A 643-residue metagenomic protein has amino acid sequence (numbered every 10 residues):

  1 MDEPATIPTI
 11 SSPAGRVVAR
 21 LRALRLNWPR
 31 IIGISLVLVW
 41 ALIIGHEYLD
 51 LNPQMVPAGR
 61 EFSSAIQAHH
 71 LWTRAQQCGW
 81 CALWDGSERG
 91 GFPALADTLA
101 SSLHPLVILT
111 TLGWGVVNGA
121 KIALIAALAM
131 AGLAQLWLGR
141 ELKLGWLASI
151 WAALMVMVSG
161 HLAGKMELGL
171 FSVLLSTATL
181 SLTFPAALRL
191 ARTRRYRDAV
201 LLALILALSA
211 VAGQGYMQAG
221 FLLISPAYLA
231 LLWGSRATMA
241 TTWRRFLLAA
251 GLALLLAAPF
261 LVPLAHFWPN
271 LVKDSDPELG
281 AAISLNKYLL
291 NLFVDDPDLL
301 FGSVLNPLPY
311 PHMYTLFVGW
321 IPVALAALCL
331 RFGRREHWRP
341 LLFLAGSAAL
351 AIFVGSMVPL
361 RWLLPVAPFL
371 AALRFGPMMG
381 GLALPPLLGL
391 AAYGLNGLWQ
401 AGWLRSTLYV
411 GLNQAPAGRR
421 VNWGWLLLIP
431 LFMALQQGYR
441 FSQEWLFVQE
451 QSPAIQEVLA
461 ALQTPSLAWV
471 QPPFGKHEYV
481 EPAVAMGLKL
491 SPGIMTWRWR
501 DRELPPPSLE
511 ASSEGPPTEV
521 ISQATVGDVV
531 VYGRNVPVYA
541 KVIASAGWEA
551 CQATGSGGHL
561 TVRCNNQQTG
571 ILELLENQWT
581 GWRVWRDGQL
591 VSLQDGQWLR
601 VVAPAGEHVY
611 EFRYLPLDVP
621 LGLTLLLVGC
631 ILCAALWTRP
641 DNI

Functional and structural regions predicted by a protein language model:
V17-A96, L271, A324, T464-H477: Hydrophobic alpha-helical membrane-insertion signals
L21, V536-I643: Active-site-proximal, structured, solvent-exposed surfaces of multi-pass membrane proteins that position macromolecular
V37-W40, G132-L142, W146-G234, R245-A265 (+2 more regions): Membrane-embedded helix bundles of polyisoprenyl
L42-L51, Q76, L109-N118, L147-L168 (+7 more regions): Membrane-interface helix-loop junctions at the exits of transmembrane helices
H46-L142, L147-T179, P297-H312: Active-site lumenal/periplasmic loops and adjacent helix-entry segments of GT-C-fold, multi-pass membrane
F62-L83, E88, F92, A249-R331 (+1 more regions): Periplasmic/ER-lumenal interhelical loops and adjacent helix-loop junctions in multi-pass membrane proteins
P226, A250-L254, L395-Q437: Signature aromatic-anchored transmembrane alpha helix within multi-pass, membrane-resident enzymes that catalyze glycan
I429-W548, G557-H559, R563-Q567, N577 (+1 more regions): Extracytoplasmic
